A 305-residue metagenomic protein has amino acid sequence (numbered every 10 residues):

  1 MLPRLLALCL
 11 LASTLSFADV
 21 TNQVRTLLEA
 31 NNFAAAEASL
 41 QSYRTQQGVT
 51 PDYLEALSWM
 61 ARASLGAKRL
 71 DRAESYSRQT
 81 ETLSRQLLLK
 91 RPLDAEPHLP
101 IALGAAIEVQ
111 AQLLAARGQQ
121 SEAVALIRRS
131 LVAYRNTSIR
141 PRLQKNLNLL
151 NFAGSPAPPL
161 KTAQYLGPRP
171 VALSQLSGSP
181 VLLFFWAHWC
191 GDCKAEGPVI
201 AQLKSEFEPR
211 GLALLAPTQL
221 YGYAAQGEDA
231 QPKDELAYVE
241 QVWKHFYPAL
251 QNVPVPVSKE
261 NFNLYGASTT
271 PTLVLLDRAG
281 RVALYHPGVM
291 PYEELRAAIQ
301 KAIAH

Functional and structural regions predicted by a protein language model:
R44-Y53, L83-P100: Flexible helix-coil transition and linker loops at the boundaries of alpha-helical arrays
A116, Q120-A163, S174-S177: N-proximal helix/coil linker or "cap" segments that precede and/or mark the start of modular domains
P170-K194, I200: Short active-site neighborhood of thiol/selenol oxidoreductases, capturing the structured segment around
A195-F246, P254-N261: Structural microenvironment flanking redox-active thiols in thiol-disulfide oxidoreductases
F246-Q300: Thiol/disulfide oxidoreductase modules built on the thioredoxin-like
